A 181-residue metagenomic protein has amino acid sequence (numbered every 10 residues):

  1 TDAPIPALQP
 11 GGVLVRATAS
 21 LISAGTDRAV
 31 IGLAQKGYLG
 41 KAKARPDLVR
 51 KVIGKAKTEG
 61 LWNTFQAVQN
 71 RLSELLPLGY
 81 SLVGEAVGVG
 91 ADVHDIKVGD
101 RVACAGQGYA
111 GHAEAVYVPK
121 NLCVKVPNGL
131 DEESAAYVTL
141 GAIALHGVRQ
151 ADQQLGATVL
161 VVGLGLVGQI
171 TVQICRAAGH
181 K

Functional and structural regions predicted by a protein language model:
D2-P4, Y117, K125: Generic structural detector for well-ordered beta-strands
P6-I22, V30-A105: Glycine-rich beta-strand-centered segment in the early N-terminal region that forms part of a ligand/cofactor-binding
A19, D100-R101, A115, T158 (+2 more regions): Residue-level marker of beta-strand positions
A67, N121-E132: Glycine/charged-rich beta-loop-alpha catalytic/anionic-binding loops adjacent to active sites
L78, V118, V138-T139: Conserved SAM-binding loop and adjacent beta-strand
G106-K120: A structural motif shared across PLP-dependent enzymes of the aminotransferase-like
S134-K181: Mid-domain Rossmann-like dinucleotide-binding core that forms the NAD(H)/NADP(H) cofactor-binding site
